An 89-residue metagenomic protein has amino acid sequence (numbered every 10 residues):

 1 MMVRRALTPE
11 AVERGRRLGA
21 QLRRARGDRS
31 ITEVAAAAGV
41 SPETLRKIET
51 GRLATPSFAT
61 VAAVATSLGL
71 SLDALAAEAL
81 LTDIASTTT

Functional and structural regions predicted by a protein language model:
M1-D28, D73: A short, Lys/Arg-rich alpha-helix, primarily the initiator
V3, A76-T89: Short, charged recognition helix plus adjacent turn of helix-turn-helix-like nucleic-acid-binding domains
R23, T32-E33, A62: Residues within the helices of the helix-turn-helix
G27-K47: Short alpha-helical DNA-recognition segment
D28-S30, P56-A59: Residue-level signal for the short linker/turn that defines the boundary of a DNA-recognition helix
T50: Short, conserved catalytic or interaction motifs in soluble domains
A59-A74: DNA major-groove recognition helix of helix-turn-helix/homeodomain DNA-binding modules
